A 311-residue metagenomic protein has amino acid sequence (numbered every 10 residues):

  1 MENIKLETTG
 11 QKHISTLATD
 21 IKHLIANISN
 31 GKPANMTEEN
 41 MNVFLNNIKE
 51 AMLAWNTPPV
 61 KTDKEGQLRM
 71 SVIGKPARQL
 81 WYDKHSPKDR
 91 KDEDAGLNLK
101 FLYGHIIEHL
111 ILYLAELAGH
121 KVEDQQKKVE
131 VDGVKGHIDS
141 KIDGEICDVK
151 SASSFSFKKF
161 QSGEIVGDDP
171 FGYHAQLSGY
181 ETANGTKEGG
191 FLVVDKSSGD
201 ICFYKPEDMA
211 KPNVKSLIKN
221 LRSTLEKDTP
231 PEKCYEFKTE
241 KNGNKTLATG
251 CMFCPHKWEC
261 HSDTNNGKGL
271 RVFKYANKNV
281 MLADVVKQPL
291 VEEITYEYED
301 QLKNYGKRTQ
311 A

Functional and structural regions predicted by a protein language model:
M1-I146, S153-E164, A311: Metal-dependent nuclease catalytic cores that hydrolyze phosphodiester bonds in DNA/RNA, characterized by
T8, M36, G179, A183-A311: Metal-dependent nuclease catalytic regions and adjoining charged, substrate-binding loops involved in nucleic-acid end
K75, H109, A175-S178, A248-T249: Non-catalytic, well-ordered alpha-helical scaffold segments
G104, D169, G243: Residue-level marker of regulatory loop/turn positions in helix-turn-helix DNA-binding domains and in histidine
A118-D228: Mg2+/Mn2+-dependent nuclease catalytic core
